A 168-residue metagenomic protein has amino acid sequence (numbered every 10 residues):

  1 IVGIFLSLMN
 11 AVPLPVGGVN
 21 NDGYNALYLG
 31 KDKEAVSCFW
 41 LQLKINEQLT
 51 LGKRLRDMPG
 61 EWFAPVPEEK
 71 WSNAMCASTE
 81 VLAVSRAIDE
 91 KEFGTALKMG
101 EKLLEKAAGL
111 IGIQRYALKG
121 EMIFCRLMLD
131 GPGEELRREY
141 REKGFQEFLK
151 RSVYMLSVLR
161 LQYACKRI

Functional and structural regions predicted by a protein language model:
I1-I168: Hydrophobic transmembrane alpha-helices and their immediate loop junctions in multi-pass integral membrane proteins
